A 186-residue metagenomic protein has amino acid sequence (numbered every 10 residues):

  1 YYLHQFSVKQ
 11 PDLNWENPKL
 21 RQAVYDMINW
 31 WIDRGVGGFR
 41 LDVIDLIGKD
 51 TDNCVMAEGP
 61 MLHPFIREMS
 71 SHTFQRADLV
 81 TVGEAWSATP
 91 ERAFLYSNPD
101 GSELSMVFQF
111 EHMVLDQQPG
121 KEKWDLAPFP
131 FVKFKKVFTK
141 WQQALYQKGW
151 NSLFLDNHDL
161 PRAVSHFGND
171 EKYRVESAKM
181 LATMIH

Functional and structural regions predicted by a protein language model:
Y1-H186: Active-site and adjacent substrate-binding regions of carbohydrate-active enzymes
